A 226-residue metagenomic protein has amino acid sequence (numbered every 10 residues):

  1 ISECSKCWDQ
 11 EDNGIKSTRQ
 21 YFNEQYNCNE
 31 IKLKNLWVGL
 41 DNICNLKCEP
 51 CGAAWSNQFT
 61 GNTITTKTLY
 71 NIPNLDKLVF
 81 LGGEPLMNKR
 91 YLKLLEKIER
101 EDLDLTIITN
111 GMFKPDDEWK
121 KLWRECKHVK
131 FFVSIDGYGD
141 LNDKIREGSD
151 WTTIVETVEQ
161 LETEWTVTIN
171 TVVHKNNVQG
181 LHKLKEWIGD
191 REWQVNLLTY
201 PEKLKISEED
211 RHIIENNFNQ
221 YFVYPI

Functional and structural regions predicted by a protein language model:
I1-T60, N71-I72, D190, E208 (+2 more regions): N-terminal pre-core extensions flanking Radical SAM catalytic domains
L33-I43, G52-I64, P73-N88, E101-P115 (+3 more regions): Core AdoMet radical
T66-N71, K89-R90, E186: Ankyrin repeat (ANK) tandem alpha-helical domains that serve as protein-protein interaction scaffolds, prominent
R90-E96, D116-W123, G180-L184: Distinct, well-ordered alpha-helical segments
L94-K97, T153, T157-Q160: Short, conserved SAM-binding segment of the class I
K121-H128, E162, E186-G189: Acidic (Asp/Glu)-rich catalytic clusters
E125-C126, T157-V167, N216-Y224: A structural motif corresponding to the C-terminal end of an alpha-helix and its immediate exit/capping segment
K175-R191: Catalytic cores of alpha/beta
